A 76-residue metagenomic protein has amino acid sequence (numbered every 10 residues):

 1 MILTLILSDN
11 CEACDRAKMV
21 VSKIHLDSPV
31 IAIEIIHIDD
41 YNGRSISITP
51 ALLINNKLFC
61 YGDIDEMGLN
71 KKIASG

Functional and structural regions predicted by a protein language model:
M1-I6, D27, G68-G76: Long, contiguous secondary-structure blocks with strong helical propensity
M1-K23: Local sequence-structure signature of Cys/Sec-based thiol-disulfide redox active-site neighborhoods
D15-M19, S47, I64: Generic recognition of short, well-ordered alpha-helical segments
S22-V30: Short helix-loop-beta junction
P29-G43: Thiol-based oxidoreductase modules, predominantly thioredoxin-like and allied folds used for disulfide exchange
I46-L53: Structural micro-motif
I54-G76: Non-catalytic, surface beta->alpha helical segment in thiol-disulfide oxidoreductase systems
